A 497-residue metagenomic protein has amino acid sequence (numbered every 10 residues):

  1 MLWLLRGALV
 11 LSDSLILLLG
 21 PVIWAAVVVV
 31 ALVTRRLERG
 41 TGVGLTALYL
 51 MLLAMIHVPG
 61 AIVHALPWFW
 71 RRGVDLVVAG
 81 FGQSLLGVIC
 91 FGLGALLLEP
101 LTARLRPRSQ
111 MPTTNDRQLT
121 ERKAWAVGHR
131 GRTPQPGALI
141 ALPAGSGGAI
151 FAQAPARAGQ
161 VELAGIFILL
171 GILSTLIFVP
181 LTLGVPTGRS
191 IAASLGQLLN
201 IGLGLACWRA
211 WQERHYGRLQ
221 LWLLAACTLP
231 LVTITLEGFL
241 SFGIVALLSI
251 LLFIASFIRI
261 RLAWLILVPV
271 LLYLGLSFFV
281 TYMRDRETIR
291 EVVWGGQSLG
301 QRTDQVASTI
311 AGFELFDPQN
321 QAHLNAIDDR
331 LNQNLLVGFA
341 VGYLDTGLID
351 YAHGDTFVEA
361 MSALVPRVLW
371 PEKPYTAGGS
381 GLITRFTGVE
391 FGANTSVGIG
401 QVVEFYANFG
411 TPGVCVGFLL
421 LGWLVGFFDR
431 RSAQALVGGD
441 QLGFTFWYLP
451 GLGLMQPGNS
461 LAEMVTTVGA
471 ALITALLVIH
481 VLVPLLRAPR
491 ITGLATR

Functional and structural regions predicted by a protein language model:
M1-S109, A126, I250-A255, R259-A263 (+3 more regions): N-terminal "leader" segments that precede or initiate the main folded domain
L2-L9, P67-V77, A149-A154, T175-G188 (+1 more regions): Juxtamembrane membrane-water interface segments that cap and precede transmembrane helices
I23-R35, G202-W211, V416-R430: Hydrophobic, aromatic-rich transmembrane alpha-helices and their immediate juxtamembrane boundary segments
E38-L50, Q160-F167, R214-L223, S432-T445: Membrane-interfacial loop-to-transmembrane alpha-helix junctions, especially the N-terminal start
P100-M111, D116, E121-A124, G128-G131 (+1 more regions): Membrane-embedded catalytic interface detector for glycan/lipid assembly enzymes
V268-P374: Aromatic-rich transmembrane-lumenal/periplasmic boundary elements in polytopic membrane proteins
G347-P412: Long extracytoplasmic/lumenal interhelical loops at the membrane interface of multi-pass membrane proteins
G392-R497: Hydrophobic alpha-helical segments
